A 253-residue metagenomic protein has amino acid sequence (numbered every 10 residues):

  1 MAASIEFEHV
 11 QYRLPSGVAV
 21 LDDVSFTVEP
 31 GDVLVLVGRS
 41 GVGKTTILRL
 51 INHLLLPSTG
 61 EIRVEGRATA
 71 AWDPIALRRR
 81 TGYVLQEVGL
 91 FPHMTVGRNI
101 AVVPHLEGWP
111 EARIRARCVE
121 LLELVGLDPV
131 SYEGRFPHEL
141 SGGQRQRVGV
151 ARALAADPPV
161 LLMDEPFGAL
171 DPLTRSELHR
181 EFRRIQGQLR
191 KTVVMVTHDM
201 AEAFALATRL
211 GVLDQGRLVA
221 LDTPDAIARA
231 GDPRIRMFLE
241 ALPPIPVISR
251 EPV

Functional and structural regions predicted by a protein language model:
N52: Helix-to-loop junction immediately C-terminal to a conserved catalytic motif
T69-G82, L106, E111-A112, I227-A230: ABC ATPase NBD coupling module
G97-H105, R115, V119: Short helical segment in ABC ATPase nucleotide-binding domains corresponding to the A-loop/adjacent helical element
A112-S131: Conserved ABC ATPase "signature" region
H138, A156: Conserved signature/switch motifs of ABC ATPase nucleotide-binding domains
L161-D164: Catalytic Walker B motif of ABC-type/P-loop ATPase nucleotide-binding domains
Q215-G216, I227: Conserved ABC ATPase "signature" C-loop
L221-D222: ABC ATPase "signature
